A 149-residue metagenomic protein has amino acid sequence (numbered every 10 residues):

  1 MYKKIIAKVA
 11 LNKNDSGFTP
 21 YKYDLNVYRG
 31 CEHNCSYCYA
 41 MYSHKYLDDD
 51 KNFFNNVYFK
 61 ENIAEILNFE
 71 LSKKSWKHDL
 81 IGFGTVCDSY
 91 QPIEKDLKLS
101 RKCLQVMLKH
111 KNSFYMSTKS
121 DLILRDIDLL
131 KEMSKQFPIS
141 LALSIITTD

Functional and structural regions predicted by a protein language model:
M1-Y28, E32-A142, T148: Conserved Radical SAM active-site core
